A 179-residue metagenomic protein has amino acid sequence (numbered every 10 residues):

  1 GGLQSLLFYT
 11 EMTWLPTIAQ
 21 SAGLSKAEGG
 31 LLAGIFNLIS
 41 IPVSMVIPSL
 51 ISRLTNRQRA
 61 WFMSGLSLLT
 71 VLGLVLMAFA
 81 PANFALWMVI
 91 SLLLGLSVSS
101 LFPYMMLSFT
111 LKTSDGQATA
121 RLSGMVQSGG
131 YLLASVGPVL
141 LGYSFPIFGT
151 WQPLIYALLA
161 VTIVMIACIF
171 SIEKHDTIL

Functional and structural regions predicted by a protein language model:
G1-S44: Extracytoplasmic gate region of multi-pass secondary transporters
L3, I35, I39, L93 (+1 more regions): Small/hydrophobic positions within alpha-helical transmembrane segments of multi-pass membrane transporters
T17, P103-T113: Intracellular helix-loop hinge segments at the cytoplasmic ends of transmembrane helices in 12-TM rocker-switch-type
S25-A33, W87, T119, S123: Juxtamembrane helix-start elements in MFS-like secondary transporters
V43-R57: Helix-to-loop junctions at the C-terminal end of transmembrane segments in multipass secondary transporters
R57-M105: C-terminal transmembrane helical hairpin of 12-TM major facilitator-type secondary transporters
L111-T150, L158: A late C-terminal transmembrane helix in Major Facilitator Superfamily
T150, L154-L179: Multi-pass alpha-helical transporter architecture, strongest for 12-TM Major Facilitator/SLC carriers used
